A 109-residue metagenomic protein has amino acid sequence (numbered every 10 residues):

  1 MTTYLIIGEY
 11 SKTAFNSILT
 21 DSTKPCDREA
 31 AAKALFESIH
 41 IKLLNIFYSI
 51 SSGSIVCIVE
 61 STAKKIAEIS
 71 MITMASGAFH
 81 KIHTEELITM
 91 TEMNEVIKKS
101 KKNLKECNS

Functional and structural regions predicted by a protein language model:
M1-A34, K42, S51-G53, K64-A67 (+1 more regions): Short S/T/G/P-rich N-terminal loop/turn motif that feeds into the first structured element of a domain
I6-G8, C57, T84: A structural signal for short, well-ordered beta-strand segments
A31, L35-I39, I72, S76: Generic non-transmembrane alpha-helical segments
H40-I46, K81-H83: A short linear hydrophobic-aromatic micro-motif
F47-I50, E86-I88: A general secondary-structure junction signal
S54-E60: Short cationic amphipathic helices and targeting signals
T62-M90: An amphipathic, aromatic/His-enriched active-site/gating alpha helix that lines ligand/cofactor pockets
